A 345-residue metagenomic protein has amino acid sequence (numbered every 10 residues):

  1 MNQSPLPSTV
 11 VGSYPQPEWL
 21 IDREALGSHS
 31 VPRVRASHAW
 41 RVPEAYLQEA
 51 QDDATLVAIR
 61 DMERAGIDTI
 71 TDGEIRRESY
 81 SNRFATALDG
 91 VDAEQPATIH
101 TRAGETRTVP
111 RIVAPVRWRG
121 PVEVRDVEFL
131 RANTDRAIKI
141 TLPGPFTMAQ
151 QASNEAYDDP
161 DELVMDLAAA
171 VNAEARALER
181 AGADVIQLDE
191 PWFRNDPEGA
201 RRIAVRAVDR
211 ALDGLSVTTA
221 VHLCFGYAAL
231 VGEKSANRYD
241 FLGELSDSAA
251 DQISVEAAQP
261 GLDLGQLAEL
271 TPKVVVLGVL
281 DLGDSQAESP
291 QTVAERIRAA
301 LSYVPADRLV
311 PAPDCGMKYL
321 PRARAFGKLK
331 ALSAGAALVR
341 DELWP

Functional and structural regions predicted by a protein language model:
M1-P345: Domain-level signal for soluble alpha/beta catalytic cores
